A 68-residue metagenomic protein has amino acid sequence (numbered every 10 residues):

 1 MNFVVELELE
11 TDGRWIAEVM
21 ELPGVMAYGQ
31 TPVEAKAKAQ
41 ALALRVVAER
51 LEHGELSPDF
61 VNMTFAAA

Functional and structural regions predicted by a protein language model:
M1-V4, V33, A37-A68: Short, charged, surface-exposed hinge/linker loops at domain edges that act as mobile lids or interdomain connectors
L7-L22: Short aromatic-glycine-(Arg/Gly/Cys) micro-motifs in beta-strand/loop hairpins
P23-E34: A short, exposed loop/beta-hairpin motif centered on an aromatic-Gly-Thr core
